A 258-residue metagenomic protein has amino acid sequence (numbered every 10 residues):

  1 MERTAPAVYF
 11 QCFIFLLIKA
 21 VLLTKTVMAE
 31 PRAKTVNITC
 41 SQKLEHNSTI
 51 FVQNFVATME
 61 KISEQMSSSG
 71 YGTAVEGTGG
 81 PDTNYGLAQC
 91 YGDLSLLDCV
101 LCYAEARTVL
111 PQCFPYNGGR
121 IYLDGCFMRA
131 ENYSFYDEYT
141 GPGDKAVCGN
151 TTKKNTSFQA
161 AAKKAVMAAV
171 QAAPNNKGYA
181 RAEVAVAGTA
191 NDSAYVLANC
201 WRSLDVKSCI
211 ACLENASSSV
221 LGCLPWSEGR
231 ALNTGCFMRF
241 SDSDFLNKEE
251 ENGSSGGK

Functional and structural regions predicted by a protein language model:
E2-K258: Extracellular secretory-pathway ectodomains and N-terminal mature segments of eukaryotic proteins
